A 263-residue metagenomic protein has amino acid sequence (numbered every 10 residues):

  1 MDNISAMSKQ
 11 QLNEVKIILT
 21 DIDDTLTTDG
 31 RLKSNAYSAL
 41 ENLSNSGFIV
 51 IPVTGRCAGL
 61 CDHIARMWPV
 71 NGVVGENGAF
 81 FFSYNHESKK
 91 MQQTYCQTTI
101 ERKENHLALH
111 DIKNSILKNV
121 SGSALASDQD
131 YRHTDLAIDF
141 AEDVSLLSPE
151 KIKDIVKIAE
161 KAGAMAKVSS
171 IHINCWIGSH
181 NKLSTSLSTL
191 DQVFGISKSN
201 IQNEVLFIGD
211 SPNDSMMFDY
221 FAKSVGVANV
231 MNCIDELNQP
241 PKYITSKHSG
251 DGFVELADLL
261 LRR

Functional and structural regions predicted by a protein language model:
D2, S8-K9, N13, K33 (+1 more regions): Mg2+-dependent phosphoryl-transfer enzymes with acidic/Ser/Thr/Gly-rich catalytic loops
Q11-G30, F218: Asp-based phosphoryl-transfer active-site loop
I18, V50, V73, S224-G226 (+1 more regions): Short, well-ordered beta-strand core segments
T27, I51-V53, I208: Structural motif
L32-D128: Active-site phosphate-binding/coordination module
W68-P69, N77, A162, Y220-F221 (+1 more regions): Short, structured coil segments at secondary-structure junctions
I112-Y220: Conserved acidic, metal-coordinating active-site core of Asp-based, Mg2+-dependent phosphoryl-transfer enzymes
